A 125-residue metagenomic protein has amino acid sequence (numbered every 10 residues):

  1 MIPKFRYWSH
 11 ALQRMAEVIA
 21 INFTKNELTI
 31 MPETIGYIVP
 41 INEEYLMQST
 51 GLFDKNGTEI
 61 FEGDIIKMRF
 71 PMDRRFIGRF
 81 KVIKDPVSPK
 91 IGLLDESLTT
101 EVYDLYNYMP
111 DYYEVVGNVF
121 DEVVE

Functional and structural regions predicted by a protein language model:
M1-E125: Secondary-structure transition motif
